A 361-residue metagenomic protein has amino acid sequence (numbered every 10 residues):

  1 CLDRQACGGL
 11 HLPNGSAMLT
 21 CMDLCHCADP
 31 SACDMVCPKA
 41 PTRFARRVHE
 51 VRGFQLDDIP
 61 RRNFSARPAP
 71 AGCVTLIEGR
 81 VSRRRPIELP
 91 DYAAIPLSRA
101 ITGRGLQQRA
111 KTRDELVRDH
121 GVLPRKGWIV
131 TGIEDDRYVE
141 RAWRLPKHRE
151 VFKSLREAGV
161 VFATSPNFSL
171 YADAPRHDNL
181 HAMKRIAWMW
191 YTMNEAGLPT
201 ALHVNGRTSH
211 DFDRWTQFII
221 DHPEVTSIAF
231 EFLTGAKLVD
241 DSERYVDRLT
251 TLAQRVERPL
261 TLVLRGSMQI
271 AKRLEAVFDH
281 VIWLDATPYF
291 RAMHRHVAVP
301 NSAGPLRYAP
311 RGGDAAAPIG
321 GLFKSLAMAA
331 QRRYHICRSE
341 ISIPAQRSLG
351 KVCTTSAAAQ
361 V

Functional and structural regions predicted by a protein language model:
C1-P68, M268-Q269, R273-V361: C-terminal accessory extensions appended to soluble enzyme cores
L2-S154: Non-catalytic, usually N-terminal nucleic-acid engagement modules in DNA/RNA processing proteins
I59, I77, I87, I95 (+11 more regions): Weak global preference for isoleucine
G121-R125, T131-Y289: Eukaryote-skewed repeat-based solenoidal scaffolds used as protein-protein interaction platforms, primarily
